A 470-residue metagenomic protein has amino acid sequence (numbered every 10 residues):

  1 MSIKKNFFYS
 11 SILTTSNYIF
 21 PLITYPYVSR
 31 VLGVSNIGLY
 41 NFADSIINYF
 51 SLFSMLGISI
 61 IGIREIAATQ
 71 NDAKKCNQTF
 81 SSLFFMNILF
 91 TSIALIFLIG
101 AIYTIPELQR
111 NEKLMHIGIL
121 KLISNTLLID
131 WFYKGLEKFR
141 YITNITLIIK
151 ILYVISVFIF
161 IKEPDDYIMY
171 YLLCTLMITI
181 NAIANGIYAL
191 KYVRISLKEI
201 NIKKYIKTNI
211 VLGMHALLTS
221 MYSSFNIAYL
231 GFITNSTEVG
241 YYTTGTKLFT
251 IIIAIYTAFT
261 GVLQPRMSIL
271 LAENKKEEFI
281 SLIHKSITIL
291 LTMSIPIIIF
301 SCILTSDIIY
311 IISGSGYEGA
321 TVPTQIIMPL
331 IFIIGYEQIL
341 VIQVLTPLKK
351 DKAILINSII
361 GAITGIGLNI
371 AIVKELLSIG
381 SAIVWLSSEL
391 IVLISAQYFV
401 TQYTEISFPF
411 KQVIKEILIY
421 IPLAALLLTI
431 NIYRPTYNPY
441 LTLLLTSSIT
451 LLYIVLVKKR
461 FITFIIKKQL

Functional and structural regions predicted by a protein language model:
M1-L22, K74-N77, S81, L190 (+4 more regions): N-terminal membrane topogenesis motif
S2-I60, L95, I99, V154 (+2 more regions): Signature of the first transmembrane helix
I3, R140-T143, Y167-C174, I183-S224 (+3 more regions): Interhelical loop/hinge segments that connect adjacent transmembrane helices in multipass membrane
Y25-P26, M55-N71, G245, F249-I287 (+2 more regions): Helix-loop junctions and terminal segments of transmembrane helices in multi-pass membrane transport/translocation
I102-G118, S301-I333: Interfacial segments at transmembrane-helix termini and the short loops linking adjacent helices
I119, T143-K191, T208, I359-T364 (+3 more regions): Hydrophobic alpha-helical transmembrane segments
L122-N144, P329-I359: Membrane-interface junctions at transmembrane-helix termini in multi-pass inner-membrane proteins
L428-L470: Membrane-proximal transmembrane or re-entrant/amphipathic helices at the cytosolic face
